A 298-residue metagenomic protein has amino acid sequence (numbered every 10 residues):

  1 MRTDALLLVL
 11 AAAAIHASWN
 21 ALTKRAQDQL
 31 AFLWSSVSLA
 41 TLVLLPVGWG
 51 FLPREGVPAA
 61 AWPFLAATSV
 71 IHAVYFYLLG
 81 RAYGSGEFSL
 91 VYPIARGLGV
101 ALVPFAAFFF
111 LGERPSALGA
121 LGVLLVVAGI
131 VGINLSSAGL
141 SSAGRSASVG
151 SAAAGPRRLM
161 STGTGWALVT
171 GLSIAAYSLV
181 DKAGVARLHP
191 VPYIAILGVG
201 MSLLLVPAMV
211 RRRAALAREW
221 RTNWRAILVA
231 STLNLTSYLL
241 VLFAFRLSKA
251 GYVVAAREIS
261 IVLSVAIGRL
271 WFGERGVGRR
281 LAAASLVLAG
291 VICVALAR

Functional and structural regions predicted by a protein language model:
M1-A67, F76-F88, L135-W166, V199-A230 (+4 more regions): Membrane-interface interhelical linkers
L7, S35, A67, I94-A95 (+4 more regions): Hydrophobic core positions of alpha-helical segments in small-molecule transporters and transporter systems
A13-S18, L45, S69-Y77, G97-F105 (+8 more regions): Hydrophobic/small/kink-forming positions within alpha-helical transmembrane segments of polytopic membrane proteins
D28-F32, L78-A95, G112-R114, A186-Y193 (+1 more regions): Structural motif at transmembrane-helix junctions in multi-pass transporters
L44, V103-F105, L118-S137, R279-R298: Hydrophobic transmembrane alpha-helices of multi-pass small-molecule transport proteins
A61-I71, E113-V127, H189-S202: Alpha-helical transmembrane segments
V100-A120, V131, V262-A282: C-terminal transmembrane-helix exit sites in multi-pass transporters
L159-P192: Selected transmembrane alpha-helices and immediately adjacent juxtamembrane segments of polytopic inner-membrane
